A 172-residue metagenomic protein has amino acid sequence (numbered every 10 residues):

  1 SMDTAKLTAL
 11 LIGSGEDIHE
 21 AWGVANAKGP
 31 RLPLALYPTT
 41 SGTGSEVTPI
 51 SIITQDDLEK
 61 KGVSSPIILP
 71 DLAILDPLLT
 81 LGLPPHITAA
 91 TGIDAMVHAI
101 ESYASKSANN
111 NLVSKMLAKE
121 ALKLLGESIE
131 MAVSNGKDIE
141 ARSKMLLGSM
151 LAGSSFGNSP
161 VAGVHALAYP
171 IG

Functional and structural regions predicted by a protein language model:
S1-L78: Glycine/threonine-rich beta-strand-loop-alpha-helix active-site module that forms ligand/phosphate-binding
D3-L7, A95, A166: Short amphipathic alpha-helical face segments that pack within enzyme cores and frequently flank/anchor catalytic
I50-S159: Carboxylate- and glycine-rich phosphate/diphosphate-binding segment that chelates Mg2+/Mn2+
S159-G172: C-terminal catalytic subdomain
